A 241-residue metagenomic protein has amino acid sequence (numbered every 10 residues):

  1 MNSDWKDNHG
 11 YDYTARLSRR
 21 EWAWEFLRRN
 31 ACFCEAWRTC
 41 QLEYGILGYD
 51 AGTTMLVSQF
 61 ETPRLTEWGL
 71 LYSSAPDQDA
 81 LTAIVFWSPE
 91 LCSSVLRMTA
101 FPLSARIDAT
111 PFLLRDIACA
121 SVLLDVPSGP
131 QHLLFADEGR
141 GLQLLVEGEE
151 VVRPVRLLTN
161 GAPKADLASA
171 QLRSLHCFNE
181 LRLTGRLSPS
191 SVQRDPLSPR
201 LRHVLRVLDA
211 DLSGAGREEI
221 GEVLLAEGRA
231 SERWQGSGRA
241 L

Functional and structural regions predicted by a protein language model:
M1-V155: DNA-contacting interfaces and partner/effector-binding or oligomerization modules in DNA-centric proteins
D12-L27, S190-L197, R206-A210, G238: Short, charged/polar micro-motifs that form catalytic or ligand-binding hotspots
E43-Y44, T54, P199, G228 (+1 more regions): Short, surface-exposed, charged/polar-biased interaction segments
L157-E232: Mixed-charge (acidic/basic) macromolecular-recognition segments
S231-L241: DNA-recognition helix of helix-turn-helix
